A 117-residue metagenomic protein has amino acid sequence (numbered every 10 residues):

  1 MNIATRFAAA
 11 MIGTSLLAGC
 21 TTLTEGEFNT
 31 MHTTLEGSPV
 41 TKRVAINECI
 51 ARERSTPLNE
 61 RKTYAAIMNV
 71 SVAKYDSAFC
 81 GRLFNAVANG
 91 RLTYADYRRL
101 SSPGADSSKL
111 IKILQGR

Functional and structural regions predicted by a protein language model:
M1-A9: Bacterial N-terminal signal peptides that target proteins for export
T21-T24: Bacterial signal peptide processing site
G26-F28, G37-K74: Post-signal-peptide N-terminal segment of Sec-exported extracytoplasmic proteins
T56, E60-R117: Compact alpha-helical subdomains of small soluble proteins
